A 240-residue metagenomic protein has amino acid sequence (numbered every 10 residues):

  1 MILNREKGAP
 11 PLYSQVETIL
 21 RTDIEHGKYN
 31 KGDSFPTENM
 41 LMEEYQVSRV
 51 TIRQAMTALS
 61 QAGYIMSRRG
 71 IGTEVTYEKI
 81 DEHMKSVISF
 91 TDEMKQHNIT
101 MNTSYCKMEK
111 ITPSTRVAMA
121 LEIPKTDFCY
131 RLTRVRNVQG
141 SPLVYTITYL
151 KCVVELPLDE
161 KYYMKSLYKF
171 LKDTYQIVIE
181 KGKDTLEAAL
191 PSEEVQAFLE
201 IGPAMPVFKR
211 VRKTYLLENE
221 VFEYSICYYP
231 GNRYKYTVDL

Functional and structural regions predicted by a protein language model:
M1-Q46: Extreme N-terminal segment that seeds HTH/winged-HTH DNA-binding domains in transcriptional regulators
Y13, E74-V87: Short, cationic-aromatic polyanion-contact patches
Y29, Q61-G70, T76: Beta-hairpin "wing" of winged helix-turn-helix
M56-T57: Short, hydrophobic-biased segments on the C-terminal half of alpha helices that form "recognition helices"
T100-L240: C-terminal all-alpha effector/ligand-binding and dimerization domain of prokaryotic HTH-type transcriptional repressors
